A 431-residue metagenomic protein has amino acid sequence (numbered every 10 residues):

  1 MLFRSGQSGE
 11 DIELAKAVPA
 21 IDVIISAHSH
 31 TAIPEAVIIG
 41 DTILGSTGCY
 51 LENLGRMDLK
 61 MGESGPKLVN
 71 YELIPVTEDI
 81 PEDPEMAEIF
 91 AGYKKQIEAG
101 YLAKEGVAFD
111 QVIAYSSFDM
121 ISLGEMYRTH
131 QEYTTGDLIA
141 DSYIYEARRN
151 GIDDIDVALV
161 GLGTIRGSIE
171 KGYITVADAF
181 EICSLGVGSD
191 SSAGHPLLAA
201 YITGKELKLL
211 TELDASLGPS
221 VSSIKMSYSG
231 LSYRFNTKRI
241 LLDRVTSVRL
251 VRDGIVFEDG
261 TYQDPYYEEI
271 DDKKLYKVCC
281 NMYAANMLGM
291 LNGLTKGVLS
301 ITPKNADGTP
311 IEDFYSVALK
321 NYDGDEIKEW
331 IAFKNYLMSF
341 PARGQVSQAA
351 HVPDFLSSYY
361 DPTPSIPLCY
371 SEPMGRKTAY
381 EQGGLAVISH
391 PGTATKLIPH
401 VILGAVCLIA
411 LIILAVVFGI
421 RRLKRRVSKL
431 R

Functional and structural regions predicted by a protein language model:
G9-E63, K208-L209, I224: Conserved beta-sheet core of the metallophosphoesterase superfamily
G48-R431: Catalytic centers of hydrolytic enzymes
